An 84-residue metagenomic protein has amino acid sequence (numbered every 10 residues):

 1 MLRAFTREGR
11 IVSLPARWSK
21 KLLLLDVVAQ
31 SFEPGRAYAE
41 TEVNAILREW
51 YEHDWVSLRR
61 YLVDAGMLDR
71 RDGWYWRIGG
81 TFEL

Functional and structural regions predicted by a protein language model:
M1-P34: Short alpha-helical segments that sit at the start of domains
K20-K21, I46-L47, W76: Hydrophobic alpha-helical segments that drive targeting, anchoring, or assembly
D26-A29, N44, R48: Amphipathic alpha-helical segments within well-ordered protein domains
P34-L47: Short acidic, hydrophobic short linear motifs in intrinsically disordered regions
W50-Y61: Short amphipathic alpha-helical interaction segments
D64-G73: A short, conserved structural fragment
W74-L84: Short, cationic-aromatic polyanion-contact patches
